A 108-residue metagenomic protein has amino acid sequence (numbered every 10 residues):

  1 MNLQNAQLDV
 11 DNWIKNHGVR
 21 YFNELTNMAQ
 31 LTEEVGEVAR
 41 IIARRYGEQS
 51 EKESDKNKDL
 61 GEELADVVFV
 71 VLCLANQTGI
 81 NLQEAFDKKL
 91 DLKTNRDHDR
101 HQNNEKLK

Functional and structural regions predicted by a protein language model:
M1-L64, V68-K108: Flexible "arm" and connector segments at domain edges
